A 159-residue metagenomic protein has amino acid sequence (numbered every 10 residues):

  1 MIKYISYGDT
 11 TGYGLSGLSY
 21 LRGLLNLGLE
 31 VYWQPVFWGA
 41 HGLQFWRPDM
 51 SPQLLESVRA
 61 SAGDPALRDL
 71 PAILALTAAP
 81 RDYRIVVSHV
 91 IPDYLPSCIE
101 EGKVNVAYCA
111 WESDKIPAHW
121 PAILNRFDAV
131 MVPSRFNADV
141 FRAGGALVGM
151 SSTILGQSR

Functional and structural regions predicted by a protein language model:
M1-I2: Extreme N-terminal starter segment of soluble prokaryotic enzymes
S6-S16: A short, glycine/small-residue-rich beta-strand->loop->alpha-helix junction that serves as a flexible
G14-L24: Short amphipathic alpha-helix
L24, G28, G145: Active-site catalytic pocket residues across diverse enzymes, especially alpha/beta-hydrolases
L29-V31, N105, V148-G149: Hydrophobic anchor at the start of a short beta-strand that flanks the dinucleotide cofactor-binding loop
E30-G42: A short beta-strand-loop structural module common to alpha/beta enzyme folds
Q44-V140: Extended catalytic core of nucleotide-activated donor transferases of GT-like folds
D128-S158: A short, active-site helix/loop in glycosyltransferases that binds the activated sugar's phosphate group
